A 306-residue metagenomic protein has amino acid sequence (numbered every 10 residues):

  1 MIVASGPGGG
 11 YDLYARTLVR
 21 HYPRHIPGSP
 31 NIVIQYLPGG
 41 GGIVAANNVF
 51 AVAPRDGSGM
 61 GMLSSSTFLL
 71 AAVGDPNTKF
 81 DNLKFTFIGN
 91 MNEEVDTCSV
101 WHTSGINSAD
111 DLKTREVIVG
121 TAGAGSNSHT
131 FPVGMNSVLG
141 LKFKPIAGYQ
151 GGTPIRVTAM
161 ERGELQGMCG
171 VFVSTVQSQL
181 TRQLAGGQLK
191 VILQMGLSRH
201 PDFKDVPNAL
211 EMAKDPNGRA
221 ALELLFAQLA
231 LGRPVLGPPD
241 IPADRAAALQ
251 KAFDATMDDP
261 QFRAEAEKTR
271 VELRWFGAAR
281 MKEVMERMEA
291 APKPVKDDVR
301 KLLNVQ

Functional and structural regions predicted by a protein language model:
M1-F85, E116, S128, V138-R182 (+5 more regions): N-terminal (or domain-start) structured segment
I2, V33, T97, I118-G120 (+1 more regions): Short aromatic/hydrophobic contact patches that present stacked aromatics for nucleic-acid/ligand binding
S58-G61, T78-T97, I118-G120, K190-V191 (+1 more regions): A structural signal for short loop-to-beta-strand junctions that line the ligand-binding cleft of periplasmic/secreted
S65, H102, V171-V173, M195-G196 (+1 more regions): Short secondary-structure boundary segments
M91-S99, G120-M135: Extracytoplasmic ligand-binding site segments that recognize negatively charged/polar headgroups
E93, S178-M257, Q306: C-terminal lobe and pocket-closing loops of periplasmic/extracytoplasmic Venus-flytrap solute-binding proteins
V100-V117: Flexible hinge/capping segments at coil-to-helix
N107-A109, G152, D205: Alpha-helix N-cap recognition
